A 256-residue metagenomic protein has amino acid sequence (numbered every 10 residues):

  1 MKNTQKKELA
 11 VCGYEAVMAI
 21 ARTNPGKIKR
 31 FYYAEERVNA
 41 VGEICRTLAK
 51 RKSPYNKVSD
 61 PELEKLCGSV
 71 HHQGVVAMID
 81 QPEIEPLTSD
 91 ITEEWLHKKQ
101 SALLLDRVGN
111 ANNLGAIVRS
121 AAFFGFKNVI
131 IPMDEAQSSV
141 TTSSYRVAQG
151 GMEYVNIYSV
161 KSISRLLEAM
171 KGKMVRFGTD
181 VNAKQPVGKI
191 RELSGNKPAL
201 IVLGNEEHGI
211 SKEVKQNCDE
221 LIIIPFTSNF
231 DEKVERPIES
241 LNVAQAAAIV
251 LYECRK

Functional and structural regions predicted by a protein language model:
M1-E93: N-terminal positively charged helical leader segments and presequences
V11, Y55-S59, V155-R165, I222: Short acidic-hydrophobic, aromatic-tinged amphipathic segments that line or gate anion-handling sites
E15, A19-G26, Y33, E94-K184 (+1 more regions): RNA substrate-binding interface of SAM-dependent RNA methyltransferases
M18, S143-G151, K212, Q216-K256: Structured adenosyl-cofactor binding patch, chiefly the S-adenosyl-L-methionine
E36, D60-E62, D134-A136, E206-E207 (+1 more regions): Short, acidic/turn-prone active-site loops that include or flank metal/cofactor- and phosphate-binding residues
A40-V41, A136-S143, H208-N217: Short, glycine/polar-rich helix-capping loops at beta-to-alpha or helix-loop-helix junctions that flank or form
Q73-V75, R146-G150, L193-K197: Short, hinge-like loop/turn segments at secondary-structure boundaries
S194-G204, E220: A contiguous loop/helix-start segment that scaffolds small-molecule binding in enzyme catalytic cores
